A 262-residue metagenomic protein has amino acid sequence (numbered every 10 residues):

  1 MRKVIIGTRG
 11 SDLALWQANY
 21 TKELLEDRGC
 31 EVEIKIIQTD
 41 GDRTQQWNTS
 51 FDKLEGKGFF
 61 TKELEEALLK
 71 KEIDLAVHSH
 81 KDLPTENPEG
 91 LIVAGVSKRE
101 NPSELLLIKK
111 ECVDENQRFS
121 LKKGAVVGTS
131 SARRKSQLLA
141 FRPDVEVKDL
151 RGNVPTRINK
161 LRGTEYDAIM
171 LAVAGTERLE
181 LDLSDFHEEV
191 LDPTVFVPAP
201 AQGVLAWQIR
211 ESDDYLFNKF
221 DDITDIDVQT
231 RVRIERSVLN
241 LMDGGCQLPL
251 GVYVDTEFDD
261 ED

Functional and structural regions predicted by a protein language model:
M1-K53, H80, A140-D262: Small-molecule-sensing regulatory modules
I5-G7, K35, A76, A94 (+1 more regions): Short, well-ordered beta-strand segments
W47-L75: Short, structured active-site "lid" loops
H80-K81, E89-D144: A conserved helix-loop-strand patch within extracytoplasmic ligand-binding domains of the periplasmic binding
E86-N87, Q137, L179-E180: Glycine/Thr-rich phosphate-binding loops of Rossmann-like dinucleotide-binding domains
